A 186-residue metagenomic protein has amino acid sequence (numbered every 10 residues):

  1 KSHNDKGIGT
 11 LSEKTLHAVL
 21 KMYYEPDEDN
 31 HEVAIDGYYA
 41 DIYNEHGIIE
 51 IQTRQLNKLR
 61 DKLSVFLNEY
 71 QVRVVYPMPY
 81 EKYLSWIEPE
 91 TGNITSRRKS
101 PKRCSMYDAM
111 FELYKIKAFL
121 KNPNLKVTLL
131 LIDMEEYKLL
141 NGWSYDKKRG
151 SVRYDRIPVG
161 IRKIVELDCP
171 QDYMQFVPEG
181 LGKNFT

Functional and structural regions predicted by a protein language model:
K1-H17, Y80, T95-S96, S100-P101 (+2 more regions): Solvent-exposed, charged helical/coil patches that constitute nucleic-acid or partner-interaction surfaces
K1-Y39, L113-K115: Acidic-basic catalytic patches of nuclease active cores, encompassing PD-(D/E)XK and other metal-cofactor nuclease
L20, A40-Q55, L59, F66 (+1 more regions): Conserved catalytic cores of phosphodiester-cleaving nucleases, focusing on short active-site segments
Q71: Residues at the starts of beta-strands that form the adenosine-phosphate
V75-P77, I132: Generic beta-sheet signal
T95-Q175: Long, low-complexity, charged/polar intrinsically disordered regions in eukaryotic proteins
G182-T186: Short acidic, hydrophobic short linear motifs in intrinsically disordered regions
